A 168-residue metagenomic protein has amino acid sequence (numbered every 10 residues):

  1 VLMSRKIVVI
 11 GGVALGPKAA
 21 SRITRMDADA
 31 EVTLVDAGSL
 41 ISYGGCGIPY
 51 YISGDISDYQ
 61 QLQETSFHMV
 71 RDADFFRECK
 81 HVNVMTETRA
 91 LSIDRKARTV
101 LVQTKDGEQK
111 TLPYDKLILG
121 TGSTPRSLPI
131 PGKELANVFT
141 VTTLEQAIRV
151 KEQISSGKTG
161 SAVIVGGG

Functional and structural regions predicted by a protein language model:
L2-M85: Beta1-alpha1 glycine-rich phosphate/pyrophosphate-binding loop at the start of Rossmann-like nucleotide-binding domains
S4-I10, R71-V163: FAD-binding core/adjacent interface of flavoenzyme oxidoreductases
V13-P17, S39, S123-P125, E145 (+1 more regions): Residue-level detector of alpha-helix initiation sites
Y43, V163-V165: Residues forming the flavin
